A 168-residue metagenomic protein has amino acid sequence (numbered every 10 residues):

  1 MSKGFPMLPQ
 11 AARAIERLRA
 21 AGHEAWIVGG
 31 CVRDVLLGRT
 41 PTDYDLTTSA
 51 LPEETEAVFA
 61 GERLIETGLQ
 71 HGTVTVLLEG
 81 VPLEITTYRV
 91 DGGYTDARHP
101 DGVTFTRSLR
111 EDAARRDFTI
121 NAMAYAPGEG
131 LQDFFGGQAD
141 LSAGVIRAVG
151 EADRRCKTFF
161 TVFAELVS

Functional and structural regions predicted by a protein language model:
M1-S168: Catalytic cores of the polymerase beta-like nucleotidyltransferase superfamily and closely associated nucleotide
